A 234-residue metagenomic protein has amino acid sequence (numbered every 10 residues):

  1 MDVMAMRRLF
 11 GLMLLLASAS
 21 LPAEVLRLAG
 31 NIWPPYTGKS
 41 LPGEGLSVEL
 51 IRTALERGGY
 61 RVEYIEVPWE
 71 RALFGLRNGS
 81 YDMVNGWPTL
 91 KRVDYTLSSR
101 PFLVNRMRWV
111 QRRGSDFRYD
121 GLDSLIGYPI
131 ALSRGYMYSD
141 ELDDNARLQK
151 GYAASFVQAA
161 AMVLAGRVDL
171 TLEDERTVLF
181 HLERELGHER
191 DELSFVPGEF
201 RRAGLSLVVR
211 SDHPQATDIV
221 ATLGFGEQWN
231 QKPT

Functional and structural regions predicted by a protein language model:
A17-S20: N-terminal signal peptide c-region/cleavage motif recognized by signal peptidases
E24-D94: Extracytoplasmic small-molecule ligand-binding "clamshell" domains of the periplasmic binding protein/Venus flytrap
G30-I32, N105-M107, G187-G224: Periplasmic-binding protein-like
V48-R57, I126-P129, Y136, G204-T234: Extended ligand-binding regions for polar small-molecule ligands
E63-F74, G151-A165: Short helix-initiation/N-cap motifs at beta->coil->alpha
F74, G86-Y95, D169-D191, G198-R201: A ligand-binding cleft/hinge motif common to bilobed small-molecule-binding domains
Q111-I130: Flexible hinge/capping segments at coil-to-helix
M137-A154, E189-D191, G224-T234: Ligand-binding clefts/hinges and TM-proximal coupling segments of bilobed small-molecule sensing domains
